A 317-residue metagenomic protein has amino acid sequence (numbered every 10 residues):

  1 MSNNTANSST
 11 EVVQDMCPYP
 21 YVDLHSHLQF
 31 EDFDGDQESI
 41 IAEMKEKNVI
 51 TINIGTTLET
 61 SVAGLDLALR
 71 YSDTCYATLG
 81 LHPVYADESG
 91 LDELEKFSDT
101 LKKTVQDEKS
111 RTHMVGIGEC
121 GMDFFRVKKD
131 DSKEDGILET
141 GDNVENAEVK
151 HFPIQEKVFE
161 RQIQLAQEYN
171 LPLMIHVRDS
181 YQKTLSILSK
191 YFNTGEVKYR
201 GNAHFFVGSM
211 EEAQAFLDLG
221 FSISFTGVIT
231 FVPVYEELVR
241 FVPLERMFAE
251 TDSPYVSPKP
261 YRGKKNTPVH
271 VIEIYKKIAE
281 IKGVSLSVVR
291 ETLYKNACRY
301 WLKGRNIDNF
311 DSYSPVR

Functional and structural regions predicted by a protein language model:
M1-R317: Mid-domain alpha/beta scaffold segments of enzyme catalytic cores
